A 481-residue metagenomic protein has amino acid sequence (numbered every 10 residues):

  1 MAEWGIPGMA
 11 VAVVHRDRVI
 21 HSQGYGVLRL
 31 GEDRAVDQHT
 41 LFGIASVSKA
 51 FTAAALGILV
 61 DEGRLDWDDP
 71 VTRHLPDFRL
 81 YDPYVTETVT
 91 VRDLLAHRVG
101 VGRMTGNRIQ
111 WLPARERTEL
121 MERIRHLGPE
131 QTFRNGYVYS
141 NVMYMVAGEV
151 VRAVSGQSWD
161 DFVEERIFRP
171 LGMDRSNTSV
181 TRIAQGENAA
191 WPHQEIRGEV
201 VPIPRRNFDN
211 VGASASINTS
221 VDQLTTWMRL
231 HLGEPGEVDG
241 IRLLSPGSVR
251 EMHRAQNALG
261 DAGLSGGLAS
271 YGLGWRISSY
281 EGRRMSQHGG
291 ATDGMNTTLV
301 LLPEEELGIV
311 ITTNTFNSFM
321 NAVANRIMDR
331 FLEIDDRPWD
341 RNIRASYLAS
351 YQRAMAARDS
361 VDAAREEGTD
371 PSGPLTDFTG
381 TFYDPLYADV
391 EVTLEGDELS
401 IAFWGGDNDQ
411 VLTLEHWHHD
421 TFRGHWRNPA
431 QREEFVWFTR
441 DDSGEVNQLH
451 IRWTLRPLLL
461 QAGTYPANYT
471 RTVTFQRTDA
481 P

Functional and structural regions predicted by a protein language model:
M1-S22, R152-E165, R169, P202-P481: Catalytic loop of the DD-peptidase/beta-lactamase superfamily, centered on the K-T-G motif and neighboring
P7, V27-N141, G148-E149, S155-Q157 (+4 more regions): Active-site-proximal loop and beta-strand segments within enzyme catalytic domains
N141-V142, F319: Short acidic alpha-helix initiation/capping motifs at coil-to-helix transition points, especially at protein N-termini
N177-V180, G260: Extracellular/periplasmic helix-exit of transmembrane alpha-helices
